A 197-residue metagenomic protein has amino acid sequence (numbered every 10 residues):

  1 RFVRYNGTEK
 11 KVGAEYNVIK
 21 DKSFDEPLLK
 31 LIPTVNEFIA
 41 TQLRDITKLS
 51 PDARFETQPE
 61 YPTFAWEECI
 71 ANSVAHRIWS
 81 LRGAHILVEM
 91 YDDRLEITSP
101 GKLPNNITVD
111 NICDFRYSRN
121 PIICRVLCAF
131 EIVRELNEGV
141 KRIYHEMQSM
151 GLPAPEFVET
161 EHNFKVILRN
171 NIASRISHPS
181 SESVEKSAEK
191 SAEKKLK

Functional and structural regions predicted by a protein language model:
R1-K197: C-terminal regulatory or interaction extensions
